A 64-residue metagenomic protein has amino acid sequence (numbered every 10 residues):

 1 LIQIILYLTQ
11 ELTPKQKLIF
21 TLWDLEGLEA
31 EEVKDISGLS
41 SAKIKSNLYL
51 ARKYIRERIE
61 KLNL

Functional and structural regions predicted by a protein language model:
L1-L18, L28, D35: Amphipathic alpha-helical segment used for protein-protein interaction
I5, E31, D35-K61: DNA-recognition helix of helix-turn-helix
I19-W23: A short pre-motif secondary-structure segment
